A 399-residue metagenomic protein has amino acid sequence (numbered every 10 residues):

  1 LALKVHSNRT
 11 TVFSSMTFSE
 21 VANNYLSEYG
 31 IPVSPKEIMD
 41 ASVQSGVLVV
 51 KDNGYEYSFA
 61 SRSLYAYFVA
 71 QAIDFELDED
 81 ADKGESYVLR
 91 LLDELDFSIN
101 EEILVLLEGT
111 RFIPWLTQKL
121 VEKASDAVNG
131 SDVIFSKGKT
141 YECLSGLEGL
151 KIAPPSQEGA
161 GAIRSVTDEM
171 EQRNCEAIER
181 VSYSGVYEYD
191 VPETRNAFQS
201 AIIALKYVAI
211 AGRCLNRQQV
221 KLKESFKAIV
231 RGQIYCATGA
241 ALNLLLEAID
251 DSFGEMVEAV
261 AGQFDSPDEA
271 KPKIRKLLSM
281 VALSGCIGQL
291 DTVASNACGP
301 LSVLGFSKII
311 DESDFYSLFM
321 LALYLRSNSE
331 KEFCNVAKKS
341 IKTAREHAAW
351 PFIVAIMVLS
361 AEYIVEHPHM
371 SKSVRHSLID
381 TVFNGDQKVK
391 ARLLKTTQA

Functional and structural regions predicted by a protein language model:
L1-E76: Extended helical regulatory/linker subdomains that flank P-loop NTPase cores
L77-A399: Extended amphipathic alpha-helical scaffold segments
